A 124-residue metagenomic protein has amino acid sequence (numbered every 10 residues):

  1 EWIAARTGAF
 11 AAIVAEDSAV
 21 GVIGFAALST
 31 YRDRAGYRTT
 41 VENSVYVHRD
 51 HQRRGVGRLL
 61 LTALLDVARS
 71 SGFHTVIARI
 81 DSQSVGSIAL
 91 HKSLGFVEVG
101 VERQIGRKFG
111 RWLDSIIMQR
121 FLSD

Functional and structural regions predicted by a protein language model:
E1-D50, L61, F121-S123: Acetyl-CoA-dependent GNAT
R6-G8, L94-F96, I117: Short, hinge-like loop/turn segments at secondary-structure boundaries
G8, G21, S71, V97 (+1 more regions): Structured loop/turn residues at beta-strand edges in well-structured enzyme cores
A27-T30, I77-I80, K92, V97-D114 (+1 more regions): Conserved catalytic-core motifs of GNAT/GCN5-like acyltransferases
Y37-T39, G72, D114: Residue-level preference for beta-strand/loop junctions
N43, V76-A78, M118: A structural signal for short, well-ordered beta-strand segments
V47, R53-S70, T75, V85-S93: Conserved acetyl-CoA-binding loop-helix of GNAT-fold acetyltransferases
